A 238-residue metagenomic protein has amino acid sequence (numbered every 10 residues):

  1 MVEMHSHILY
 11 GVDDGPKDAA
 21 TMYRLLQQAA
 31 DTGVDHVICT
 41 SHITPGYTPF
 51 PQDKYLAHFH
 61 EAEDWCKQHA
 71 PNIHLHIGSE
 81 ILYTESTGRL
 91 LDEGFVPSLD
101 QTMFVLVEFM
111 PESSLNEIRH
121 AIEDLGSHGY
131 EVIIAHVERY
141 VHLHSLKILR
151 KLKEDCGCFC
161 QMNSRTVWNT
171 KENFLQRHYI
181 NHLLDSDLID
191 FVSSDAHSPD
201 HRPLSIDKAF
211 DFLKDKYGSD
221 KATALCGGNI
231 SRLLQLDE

Functional and structural regions predicted by a protein language model:
M1-N72: An N-terminally biased module of ancient metal coordination in phosphate/nucleic-acid-related enzymes
V2-M4, I38-T40, H76-S79, I133-A135 (+2 more regions): Active-site neighborhood of phospho(di)ester-bond hydrolases with catalytic His/Asp-centered motifs
I8-A19, V105-S113, V167-T170: Active-site mouth loops of central-metabolism enzymes
D18-T21, K54-L56, L91-D92, S145-K151 (+2 more regions): Charged helix-capping and loop-helix junction motifs
T44-Y47, L82-T84, R139-L143, V167-N169 (+1 more regions): Active-site environment of divalent metal-dependent phosphoester hydrolases
P49-Q161: Extended substrate/RNA-proximal surfaces in nucleic-acid metabolism proteins
L188-L204: Short acidic/histidine-rich active-site segments
I206-E238: Mid-to-C-terminal alpha-helical segments outside catalytic/metal-binding sites
